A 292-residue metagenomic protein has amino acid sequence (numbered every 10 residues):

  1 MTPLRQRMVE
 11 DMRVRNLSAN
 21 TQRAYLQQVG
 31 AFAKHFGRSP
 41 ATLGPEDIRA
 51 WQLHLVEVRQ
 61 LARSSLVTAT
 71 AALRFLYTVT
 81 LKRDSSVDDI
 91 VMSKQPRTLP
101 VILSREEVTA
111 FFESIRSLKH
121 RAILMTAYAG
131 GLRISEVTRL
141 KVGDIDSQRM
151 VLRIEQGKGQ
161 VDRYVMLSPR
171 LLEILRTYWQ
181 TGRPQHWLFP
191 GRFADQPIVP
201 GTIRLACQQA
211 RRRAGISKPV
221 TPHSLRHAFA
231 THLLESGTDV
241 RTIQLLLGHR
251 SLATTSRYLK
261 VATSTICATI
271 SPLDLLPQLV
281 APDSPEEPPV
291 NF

Functional and structural regions predicted by a protein language model:
M1-F292: Conserved catalytic core of the tyrosine transesterase superfamily
